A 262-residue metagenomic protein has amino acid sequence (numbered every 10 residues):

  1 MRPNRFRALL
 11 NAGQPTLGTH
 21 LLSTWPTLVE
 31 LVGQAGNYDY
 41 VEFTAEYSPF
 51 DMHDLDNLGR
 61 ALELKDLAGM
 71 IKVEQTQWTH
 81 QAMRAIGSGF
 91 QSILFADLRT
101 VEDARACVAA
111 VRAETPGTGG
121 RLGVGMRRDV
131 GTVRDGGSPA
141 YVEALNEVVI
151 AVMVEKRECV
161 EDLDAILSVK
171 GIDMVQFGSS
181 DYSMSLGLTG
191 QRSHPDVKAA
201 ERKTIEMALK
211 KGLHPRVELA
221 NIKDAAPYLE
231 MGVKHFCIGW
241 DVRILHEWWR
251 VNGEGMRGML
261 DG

Functional and structural regions predicted by a protein language model:
M1-G262: Expand to "…catalyze enediolate/carbanion chemistry for C-C bond making/breaking, isomerization, decarboxylation
